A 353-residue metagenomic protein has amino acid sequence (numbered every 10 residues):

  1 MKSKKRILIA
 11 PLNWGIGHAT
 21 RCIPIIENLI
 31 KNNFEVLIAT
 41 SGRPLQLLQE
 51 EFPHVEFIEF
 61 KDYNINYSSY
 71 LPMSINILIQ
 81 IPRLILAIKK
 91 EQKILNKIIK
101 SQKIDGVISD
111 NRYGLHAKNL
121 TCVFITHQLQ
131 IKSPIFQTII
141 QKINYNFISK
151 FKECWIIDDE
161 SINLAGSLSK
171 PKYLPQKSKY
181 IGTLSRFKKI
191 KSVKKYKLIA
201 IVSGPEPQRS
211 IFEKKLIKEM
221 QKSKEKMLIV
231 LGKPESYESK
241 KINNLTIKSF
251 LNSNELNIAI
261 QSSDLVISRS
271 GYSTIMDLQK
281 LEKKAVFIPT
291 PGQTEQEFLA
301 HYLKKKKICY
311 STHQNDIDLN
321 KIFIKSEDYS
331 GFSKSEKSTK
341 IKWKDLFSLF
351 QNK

Functional and structural regions predicted by a protein language model:
K4-R6, N13, K31-N32, V36-I81 (+1 more regions): Conserved nucleotide-sugar phosphate-binding/catalytic loop shared by glycosyltransferases and other
P11-I23, P207-S210: A short, glycine/small-residue-rich beta-strand->loop->alpha-helix junction that serves as a flexible
A19-L29, P44: Short amphipathic alpha-helix
I26, K170, G182-L265, I275: Donor-nucleotide binding loops and adjacent catalytic segments primarily of GT-B fold Leloir glycosyltransferases
M73-G114: Conserved nucleotide-sugar donor-binding subdomain of glycosyltransferases
Q80-L84, I308-K353: Leloir-type glycosyltransferase catalytic cores
T126, I131-P207, L231-E235: A nucleotide-sugar donor-handling region in carbohydrate enzymes
E255-F298: A donor-sugar binding/catalytic signature common to diverse glycosyltransferases and related nucleotide-sugar
